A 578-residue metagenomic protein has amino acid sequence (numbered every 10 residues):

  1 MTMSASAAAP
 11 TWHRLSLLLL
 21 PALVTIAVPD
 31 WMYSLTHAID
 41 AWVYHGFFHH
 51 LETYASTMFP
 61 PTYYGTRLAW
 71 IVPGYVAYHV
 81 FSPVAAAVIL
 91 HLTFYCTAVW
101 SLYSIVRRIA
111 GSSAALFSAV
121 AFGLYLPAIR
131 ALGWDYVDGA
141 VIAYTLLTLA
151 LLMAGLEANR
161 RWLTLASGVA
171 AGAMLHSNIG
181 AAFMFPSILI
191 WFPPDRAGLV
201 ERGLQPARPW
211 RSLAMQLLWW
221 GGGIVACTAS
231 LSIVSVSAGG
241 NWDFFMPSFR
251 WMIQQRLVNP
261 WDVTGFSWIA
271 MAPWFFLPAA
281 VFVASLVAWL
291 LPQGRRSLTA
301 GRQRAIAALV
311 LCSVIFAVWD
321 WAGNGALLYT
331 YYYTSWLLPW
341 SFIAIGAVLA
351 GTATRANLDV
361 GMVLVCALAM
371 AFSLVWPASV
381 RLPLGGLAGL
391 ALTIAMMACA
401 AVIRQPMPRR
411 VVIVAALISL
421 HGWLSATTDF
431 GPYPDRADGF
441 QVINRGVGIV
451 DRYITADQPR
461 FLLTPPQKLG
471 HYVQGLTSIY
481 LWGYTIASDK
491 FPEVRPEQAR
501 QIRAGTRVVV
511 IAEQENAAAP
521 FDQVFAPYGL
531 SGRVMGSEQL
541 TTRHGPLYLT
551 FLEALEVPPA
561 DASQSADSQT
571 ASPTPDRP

Functional and structural regions predicted by a protein language model:
V28-H37, L51-Y75, H79, V84-A85 (+1 more regions): Membrane-proximal lumenal/periplasmic loop motifs of glycosylation machinery
P73, P194, S212-W289, V314-D320: Membrane-lumen/periplasm interface segments of specific transmembrane helices in polyprenyl phosphate-linked
I89-I109, L147, L151, V287-A288: Transmembrane-helix motifs of polytopic, lipid-linked glycan transferases
A110, T148-T164, M174, A197-E201 (+1 more regions): Membrane-interface transmembrane helices that cradle and orient dolichyl/undecaprenyl
S118, L163-N178, P186, A226 (+1 more regions): Membrane-interface alpha helices of multi-pass inner-membrane proteins
G133-A140: Short acidic/glycine- and proline-prone juxtamembrane loop motifs at membrane-interface regions of multi-pass membrane
G198-L199, P273-A317, S341-T352, L392-V402: Hydrophobic, aromatic-rich transmembrane alpha-helices and their immediate juxtamembrane boundary segments
F372-L469, S572: Membrane-embedded, lumen/periplasm-facing catalytic core of multi-pass transferases that use lipid-linked donors
